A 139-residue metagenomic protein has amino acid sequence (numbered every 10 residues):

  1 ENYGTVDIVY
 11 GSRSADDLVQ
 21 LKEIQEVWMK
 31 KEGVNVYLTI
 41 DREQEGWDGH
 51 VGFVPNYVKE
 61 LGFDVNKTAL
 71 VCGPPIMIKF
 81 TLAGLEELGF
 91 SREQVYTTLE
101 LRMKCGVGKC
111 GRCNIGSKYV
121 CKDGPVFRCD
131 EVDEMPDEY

Functional and structural regions predicted by a protein language model:
E1-M103: FNR/FR-type flavoprotein reductase catalytic core
L18, V107, E131: Short acidic, gly/pro-rich beta-turn/loop elements at beta-sheet edges and active-site/ligand-binding grooves
I24, E86, Y119-C121, D137: Alpha-helix termini
P75-I76, E100-P125: Local cysteine-cluster metal-coordination motifs and their immediate loop/turn environment, predominantly Fe-S cluster
F127-Y139: Short microdomains enriched in Cys/His and/or Lys/Arg
